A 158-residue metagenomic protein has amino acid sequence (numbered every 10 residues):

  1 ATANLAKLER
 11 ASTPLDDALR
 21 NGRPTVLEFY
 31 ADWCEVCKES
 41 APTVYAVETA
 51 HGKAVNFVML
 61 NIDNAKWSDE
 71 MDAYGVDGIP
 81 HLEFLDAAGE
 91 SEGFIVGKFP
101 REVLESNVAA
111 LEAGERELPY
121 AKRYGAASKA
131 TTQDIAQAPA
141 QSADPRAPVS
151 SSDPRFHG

Functional and structural regions predicted by a protein language model:
A1-A6, E115-G158: Non-globular targeting/processing and membrane-anchoring segments
A6-P24: A short beta-strand-turn-helix
T13, C37-H51: Typically the conserved alpha-helix immediately C-terminal to a functionally engaged Cys/Sec in thioredoxin-like
R20-C34: Short active-site neighborhood of thiol/selenol oxidoreductases, capturing the structured segment around
V26-L27, F57, L82, Y124: Hydrophobic beta-strand anchors of alpha/beta hydrolase catalytic cores
C34-K38, L82: The canonical Cys-X-X-Cys-His
E48, G52-S68, K98: Thiol-based oxidoreductase modules, predominantly thioredoxin-like and allied folds used for disulfide exchange
G78, E83-I135: Non-catalytic, surface beta->alpha helical segment in thiol-disulfide oxidoreductase systems
